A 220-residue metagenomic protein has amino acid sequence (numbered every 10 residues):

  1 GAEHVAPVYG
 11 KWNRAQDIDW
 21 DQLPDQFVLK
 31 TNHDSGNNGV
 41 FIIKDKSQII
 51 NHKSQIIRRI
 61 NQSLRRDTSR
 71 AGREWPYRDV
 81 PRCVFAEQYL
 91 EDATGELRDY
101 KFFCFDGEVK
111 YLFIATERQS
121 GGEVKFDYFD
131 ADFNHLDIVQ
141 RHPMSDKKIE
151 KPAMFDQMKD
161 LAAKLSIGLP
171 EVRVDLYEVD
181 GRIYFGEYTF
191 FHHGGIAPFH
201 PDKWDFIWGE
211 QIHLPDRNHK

Functional and structural regions predicted by a protein language model:
G1-K44, R59-R73: A conserved helix-loop-beta module that forms one wall/lid of the active-site cleft in ATP-utilizing catalytic domains
H4, F27, K110, V172 (+1 more regions): Protein kinase-like catalytic core scaffold
W12, H33, Q88-L90, C104-D106 (+1 more regions): Short, flexible loop/turn elements at secondary-structure junctions
Q16-D19, S35-V40, T94-E96, K110-F113 (+3 more regions): Short catalytic/ligand-binding loop motif for oxyanion handling, primarily in non-cytosolic enzymes, centered on
N32, I42, L97, V124-K147 (+5 more regions): C-terminal and inter-domain tail/linker signature
S47, H52-H142: Phosphate-binding site of ATP-dependent enzymes
R78-C83, F126-I183: A long amphipathic alpha-helix within ATP-dependent nucleotide-binding catalytic cores
D160, E178-K220: C-terminal active-site "lid" helix and adjoining low-complexity regulatory extension at the edge of ATP-using catalytic
